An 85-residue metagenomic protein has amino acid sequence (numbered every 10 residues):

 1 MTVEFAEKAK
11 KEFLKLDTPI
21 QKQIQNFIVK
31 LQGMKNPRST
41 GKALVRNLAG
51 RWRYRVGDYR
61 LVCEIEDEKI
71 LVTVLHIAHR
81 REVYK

Functional and structural regions predicted by a protein language model:
T2-K11, K15, V56-Y59, E64-K85: Enriched for short, Lys/Arg-rich terminal
F13, D17-I20, W52: Flexible interhelical turns and helix-capping residues at alpha-helix boundaries within structured domains
I20-Q23, M34: N-terminal non-globular leader segments, chiefly Sec-dependent signal peptides
K22, S39, Y54, R81-E82: Positively charged, low-complexity intrinsically disordered regions
F27-K30, R80: Conserved short hydrophobic interaction patches
V29-R53: A short, surface-exposed loop/turn module that caps and links secondary-structure elements
